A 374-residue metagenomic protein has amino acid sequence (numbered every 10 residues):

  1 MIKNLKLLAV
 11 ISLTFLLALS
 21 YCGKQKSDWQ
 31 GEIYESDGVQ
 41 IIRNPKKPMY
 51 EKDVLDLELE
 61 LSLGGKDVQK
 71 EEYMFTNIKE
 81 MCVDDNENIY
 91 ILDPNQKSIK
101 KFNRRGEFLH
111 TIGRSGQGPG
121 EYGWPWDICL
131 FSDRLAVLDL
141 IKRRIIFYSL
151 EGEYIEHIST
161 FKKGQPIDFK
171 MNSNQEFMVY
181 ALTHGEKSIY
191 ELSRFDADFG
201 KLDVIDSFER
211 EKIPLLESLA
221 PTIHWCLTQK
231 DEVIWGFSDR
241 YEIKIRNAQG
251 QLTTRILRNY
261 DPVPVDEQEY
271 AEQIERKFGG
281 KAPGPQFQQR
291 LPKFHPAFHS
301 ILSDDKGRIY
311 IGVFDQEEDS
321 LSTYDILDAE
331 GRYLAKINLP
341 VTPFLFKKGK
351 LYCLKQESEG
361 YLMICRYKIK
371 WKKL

Functional and structural regions predicted by a protein language model:
M1-A9: Bacterial N-terminal signal peptides that target proteins for export
N4, L13, K230-V233: Short, charged low-complexity linear motifs
V10-A18: Bacterial N-terminal signal peptides
L19-L374: Eukaryotic scaffold repeat domains enriched in small/polar residues
